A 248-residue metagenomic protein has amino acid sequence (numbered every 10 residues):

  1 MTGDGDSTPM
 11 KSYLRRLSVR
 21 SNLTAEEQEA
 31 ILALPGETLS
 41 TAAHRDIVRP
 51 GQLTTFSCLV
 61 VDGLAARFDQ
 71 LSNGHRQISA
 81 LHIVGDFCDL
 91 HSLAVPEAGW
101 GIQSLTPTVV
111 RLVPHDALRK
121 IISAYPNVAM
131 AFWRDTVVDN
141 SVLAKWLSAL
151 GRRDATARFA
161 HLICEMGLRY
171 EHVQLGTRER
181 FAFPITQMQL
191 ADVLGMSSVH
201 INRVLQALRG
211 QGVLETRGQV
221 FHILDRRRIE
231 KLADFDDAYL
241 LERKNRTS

Functional and structural regions predicted by a protein language model:
M1-A43, F87, S92-A94: Cyclic nucleotide-binding regulatory module and flanking cytosolic helices
A30-I31, V48-G51, L175: Short loop/turn motifs at secondary-structure junctions and domain boundaries
T38, L81, L112, P184 (+1 more regions): Short aromatic/basic micro-patch
R45-P107: Cyclic nucleotide-binding regulatory domains
D62, V84, P107, H115 (+3 more regions): ATP/adenylate-binding site constellation spanning eukaryotic-like Ser/Thr protein kinases, ABC-transporter
A80-S141, K145: Cyclic-nucleotide recognition modules
N127-G195: Polybasic "coupling" helices that flank or enter modular domains
R169-S248: Phosphate-/nucleic-acid-contacting segments
